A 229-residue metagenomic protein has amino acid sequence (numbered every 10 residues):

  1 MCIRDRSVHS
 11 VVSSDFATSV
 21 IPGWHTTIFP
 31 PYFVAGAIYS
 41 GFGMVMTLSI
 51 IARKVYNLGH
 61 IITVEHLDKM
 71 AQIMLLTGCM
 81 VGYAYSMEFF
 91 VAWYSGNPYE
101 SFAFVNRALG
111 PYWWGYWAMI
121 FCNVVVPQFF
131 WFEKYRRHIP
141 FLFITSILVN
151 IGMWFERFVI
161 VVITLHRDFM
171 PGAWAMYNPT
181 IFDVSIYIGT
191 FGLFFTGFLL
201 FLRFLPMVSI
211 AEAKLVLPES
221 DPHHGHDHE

Functional and structural regions predicted by a protein language model:
R4-M119, F132, H224-H228: Long, contiguous internal "core" modules enriched in hydrophobic/ aromatic residues
T27-G36, P98-I120, P127, H138 (+1 more regions): Membrane-interface transmembrane-helix boundary segments in multi-pass integral membrane proteins
S49-K54, F132-E133, F141, F201-K214: Juxtamembrane/interface segments at transmembrane-helix termini
I61-E65, H166-Y177, Y187-E229: Extramembrane terminal tails and long inter-domain/linker segments of multi-pass membrane proteins
V81, V149-M153, L199-L202: Alpha-helical transmembrane segments of multi-pass membrane proteins
Y83, P127, R157, P206: Hydrophobic, well-ordered secondary-structure elements that form the walls of internal hydrophobic environments
F141-I151: Central hydrophobic cores of alpha-helical transmembrane segments in multi-pass integral membrane proteins
W154-F169: Membrane-proximal extracellular juxtamembrane segment immediately upstream of a following transmembrane helix
